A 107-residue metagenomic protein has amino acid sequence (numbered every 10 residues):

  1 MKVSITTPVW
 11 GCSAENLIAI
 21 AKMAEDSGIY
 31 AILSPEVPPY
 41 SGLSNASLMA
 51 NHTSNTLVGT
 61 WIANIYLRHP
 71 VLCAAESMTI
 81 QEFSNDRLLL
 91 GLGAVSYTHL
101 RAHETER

Functional and structural regions predicted by a protein language model:
M1-T60: N-terminal beta1-alpha1-beta2 module of alpha/beta enzyme domains
Y40-S41, Y66, S96-Y97: Short secondary-structure capping/turn micro-motifs that flank functional sites
N51-H52, T79-D86: Short, charge-rich binding segments
S54-N55, V95-Y97: Short connector loops/turns at beta-strand edges and beta->alpha or beta->beta junctions
I62-N64: The substrate-binding groove and active-site-proximal loops of carbohydrate-active enzymes, especially glycoside
Y66-M78: Glycine-rich anion/phosphate-binding loops
L89-A94: Non-cysteine beta-strand/loop elements that form the S-adenosyl-L-methionine
H99-R107: Single conserved hydrophobic/aromatic residue that forms the stacking wall/gate of nucleotide- or nucleobase-binding
